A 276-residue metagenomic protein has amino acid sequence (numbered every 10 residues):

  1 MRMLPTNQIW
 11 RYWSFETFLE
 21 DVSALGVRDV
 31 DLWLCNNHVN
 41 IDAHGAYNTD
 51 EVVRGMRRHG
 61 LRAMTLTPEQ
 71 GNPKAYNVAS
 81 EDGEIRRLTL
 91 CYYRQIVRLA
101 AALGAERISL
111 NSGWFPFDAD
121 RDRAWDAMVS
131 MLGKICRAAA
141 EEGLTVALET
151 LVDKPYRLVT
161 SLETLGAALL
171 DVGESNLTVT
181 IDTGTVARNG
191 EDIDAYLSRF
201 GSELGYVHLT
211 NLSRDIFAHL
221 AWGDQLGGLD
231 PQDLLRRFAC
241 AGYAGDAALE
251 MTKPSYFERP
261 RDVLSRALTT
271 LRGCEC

Functional and structural regions predicted by a protein language model:
M1-N7, Y12-G26, V53, R57 (+4 more regions): Histidine-acidic metal/acid-base catalytic patches
I9-R11, L34-N36, E69-N72, S112-P116 (+4 more regions): Active-site-proximal loop/turn and secondary-structure-junction residues that shape catalytic pockets, frequently
L32, A63-P68, A105-S112, V146-E149 (+1 more regions): Short beta-strand segments at enzyme active-site cores
W33-G55, S112, P116: Glycine-rich, proline-tolerant flexible connector loops at the mouths of alpha/beta enzymes
W33-V39, N77-E81, E250-T252: Glycine-/proline-rich flexible loop or hinge segments
D42-T49, D82-R86, D118-W125, L158 (+2 more regions): Flexible, glycine- and charge-enriched loops at secondary-structure boundaries
V52-A75: Short hydrophobic interaction/assembly module
R58, A75-T178, R188: Active-site acidic/histidine proton-transfer and metal-coordination neighborhood in alpha/beta enzyme cores
